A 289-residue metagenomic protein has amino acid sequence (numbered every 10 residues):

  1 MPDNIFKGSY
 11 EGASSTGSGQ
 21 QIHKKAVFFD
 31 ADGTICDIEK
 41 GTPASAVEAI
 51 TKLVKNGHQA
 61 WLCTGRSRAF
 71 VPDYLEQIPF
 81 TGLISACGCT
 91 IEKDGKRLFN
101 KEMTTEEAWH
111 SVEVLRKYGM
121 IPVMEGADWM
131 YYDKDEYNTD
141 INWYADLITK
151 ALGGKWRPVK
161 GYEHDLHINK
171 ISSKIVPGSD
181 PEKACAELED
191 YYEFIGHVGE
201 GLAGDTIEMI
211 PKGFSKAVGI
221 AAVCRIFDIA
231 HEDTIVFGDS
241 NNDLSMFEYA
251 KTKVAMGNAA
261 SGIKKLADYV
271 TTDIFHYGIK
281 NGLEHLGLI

Functional and structural regions predicted by a protein language model:
I5-F6, S18-A26, P43, E208-I289: Mg2+-dependent phosphoryl-transfer enzymes with acidic/Ser/Thr/Gly-rich catalytic loops
A31-D32: Residue immediately C-terminal to the conserved phosphorylatable aspartate in receiver
I38-A145: Active-site phosphate-binding/coordination module
K55-W61, F80-T81, N169-I171, E232-D233 (+2 more regions): Short active-site oxyanion
I78-P79, C87, L188-Y191, Y249-A250 (+1 more regions): Short, structured coil segments at secondary-structure junctions
F80-C87, F194-G196, K253-G257, T271-T272: Short hydrophobic/aromatic-enriched beta-strand-loop microsegments
M120, E125-F237, N241, M246: Conserved acidic, metal-coordinating active-site core of Asp-based, Mg2+-dependent phosphoryl-transfer enzymes
